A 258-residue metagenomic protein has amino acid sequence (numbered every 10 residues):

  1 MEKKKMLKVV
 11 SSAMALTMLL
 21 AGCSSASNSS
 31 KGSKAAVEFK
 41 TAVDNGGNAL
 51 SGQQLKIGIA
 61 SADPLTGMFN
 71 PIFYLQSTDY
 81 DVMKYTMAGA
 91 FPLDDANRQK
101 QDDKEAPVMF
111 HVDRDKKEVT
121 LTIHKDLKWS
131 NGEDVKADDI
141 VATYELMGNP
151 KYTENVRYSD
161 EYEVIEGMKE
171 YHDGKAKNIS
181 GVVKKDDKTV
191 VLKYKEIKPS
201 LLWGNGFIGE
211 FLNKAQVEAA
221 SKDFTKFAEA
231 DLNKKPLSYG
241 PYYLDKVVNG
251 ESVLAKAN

Functional and structural regions predicted by a protein language model:
M1-V9: Bacterial Sec-dependent N-terminal signal peptides
M14, M18-G22: Hydrophobic core
C23-K34: Bacterial lipoprotein signal-peptidase II cleavage site
S51-A62, E118-T122, I140-T143, V190 (+2 more regions): Short, well-ordered beta-strand elements
K56-R114, L237: N-terminal lobe/hinge region of extracytoplasmic solute-binding protein
V108-V156: Aromatic- and charge-enriched surface segment that lines or borders ligand/interaction sites
S159-A220, K246-V248: Surface-exposed binding/hinge segments that line and control ligand-binding clefts or catalytic entry sites
G206-N258: Gly/Pro-rich hinge or "lid" segments in bacterial periplasmic/extracellular proteins
